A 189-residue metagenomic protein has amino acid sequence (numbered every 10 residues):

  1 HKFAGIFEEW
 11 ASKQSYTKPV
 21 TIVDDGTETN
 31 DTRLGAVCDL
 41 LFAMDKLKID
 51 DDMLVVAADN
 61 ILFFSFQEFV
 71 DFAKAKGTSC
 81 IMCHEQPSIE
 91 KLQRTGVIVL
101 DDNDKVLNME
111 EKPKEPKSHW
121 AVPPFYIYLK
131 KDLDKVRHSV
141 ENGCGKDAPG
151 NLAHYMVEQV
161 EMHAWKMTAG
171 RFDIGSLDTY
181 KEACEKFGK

Functional and structural regions predicted by a protein language model:
H1-A57: Conserved N-terminal catalytic core of the sugar/cofactor nucleotidyltransferase
K2, N60-F63, R171: A short, conserved beta-strand element in the Rossmann-like catalytic core that flanks the donor/metal-binding loop
G5-F7, S65, K135, E182: Phosphate- and divalent-cation-binding pockets in alpha/beta enzyme and binding domains that engage nucleotide-derived
A43, D59, I98, L129: Residue-level signal for inorganic ion chemistry
V55, I81-M82, A164: Structural beta-sheet core signal
F64-L92: Conserved donor-nucleotide/metal-binding helix-loop-beta segment in metal-dependent transferases, i.e., the alpha-helix
V70-K74, K105-K189: Catalytic-core segments of class I nucleotidyltransferases/pyrophosphorylases that form NMP-activated intermediates
V99-K105: Short acidic-glycine loop/turn motifs at beta-strand connectors
